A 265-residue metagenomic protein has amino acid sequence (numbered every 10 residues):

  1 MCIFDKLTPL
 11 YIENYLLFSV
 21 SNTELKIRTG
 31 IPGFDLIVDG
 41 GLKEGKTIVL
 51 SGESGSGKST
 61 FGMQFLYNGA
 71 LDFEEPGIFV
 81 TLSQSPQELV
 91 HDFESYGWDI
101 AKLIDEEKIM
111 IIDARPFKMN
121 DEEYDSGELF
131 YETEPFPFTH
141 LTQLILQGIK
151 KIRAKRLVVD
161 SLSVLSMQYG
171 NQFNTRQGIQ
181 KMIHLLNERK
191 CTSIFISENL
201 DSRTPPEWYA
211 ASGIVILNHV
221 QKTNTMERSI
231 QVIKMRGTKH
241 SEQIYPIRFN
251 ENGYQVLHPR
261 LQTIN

Functional and structural regions predicted by a protein language model:
C2-S21, S241-N265: C-terminal regions of RecA-like/P-loop NTPase motor modules
I31-G41: Pre-Walker A adenine-sensing motif
E44, S56: ATP-binding Walker
I48-S51: Short hydrophobic/aromatic beta-strand immediately N-terminal to the Walker A/P-loop
E53, S59-E123: Conserved P-loop
K118-K181: Phosphate-binding/switch loop-helix module in NTP-utilizing enzymes
Y169, N174-N199: Substrate-engagement module of ASCE P-loop NTPases
C191-G253: Phosphate-binding/switch region of NTP-binding enzymes
